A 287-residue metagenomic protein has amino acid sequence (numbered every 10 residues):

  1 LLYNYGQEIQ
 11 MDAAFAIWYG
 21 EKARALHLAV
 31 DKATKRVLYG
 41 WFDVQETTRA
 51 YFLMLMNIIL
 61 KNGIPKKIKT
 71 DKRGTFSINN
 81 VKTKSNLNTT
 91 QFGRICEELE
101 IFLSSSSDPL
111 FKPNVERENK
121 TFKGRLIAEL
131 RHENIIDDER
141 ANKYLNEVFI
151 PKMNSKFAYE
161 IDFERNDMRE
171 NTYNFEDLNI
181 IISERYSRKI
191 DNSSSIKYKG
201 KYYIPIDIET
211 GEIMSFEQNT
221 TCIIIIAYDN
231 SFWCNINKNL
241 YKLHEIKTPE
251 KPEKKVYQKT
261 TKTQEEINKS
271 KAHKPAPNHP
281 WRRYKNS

Functional and structural regions predicted by a protein language model:
L1-R36, V44, T48-L55, K61-I64 (+3 more regions): Mobile-element integrase/transposase regions, centering on the N-terminal DNA-binding/Zn-coordinating module
D12, K35, L55, I68-D71 (+5 more regions): Mobile genetic element proteins and their domesticated derivatives, centered on retroelements and DNA transposons
G20-E21, K72, N80, G200 (+1 more regions): Residue-level detection of beta-strand-connecting loop/turn positions
F52, N88-T89: Amphipathic alpha-helical segments in well-structured domains
I59-K84, P109: Acidic/histidine-rich, metal-coordinating catalytic segments
T75-I78, K112-P113, S231, K242: Flexible loop/turn segments at secondary-structure boundaries
S85, Q91-D162, N166-I180: Charged alpha-helix within mobile-element recombinases
I150-S287: C-terminal, beta-rich DNA-binding module of retroviral/retroelements integrases
